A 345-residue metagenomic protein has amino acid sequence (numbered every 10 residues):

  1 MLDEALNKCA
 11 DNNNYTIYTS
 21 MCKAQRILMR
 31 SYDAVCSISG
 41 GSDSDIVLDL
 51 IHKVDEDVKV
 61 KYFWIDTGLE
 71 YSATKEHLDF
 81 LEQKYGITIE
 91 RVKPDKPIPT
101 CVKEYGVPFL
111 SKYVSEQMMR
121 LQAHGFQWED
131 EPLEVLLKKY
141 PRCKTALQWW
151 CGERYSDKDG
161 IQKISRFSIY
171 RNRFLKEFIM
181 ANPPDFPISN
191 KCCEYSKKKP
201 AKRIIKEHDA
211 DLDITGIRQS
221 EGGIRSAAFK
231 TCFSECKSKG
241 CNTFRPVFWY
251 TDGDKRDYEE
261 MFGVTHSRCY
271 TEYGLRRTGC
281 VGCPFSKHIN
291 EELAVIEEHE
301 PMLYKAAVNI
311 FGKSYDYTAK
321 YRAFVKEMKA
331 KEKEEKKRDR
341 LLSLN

Functional and structural regions predicted by a protein language model:
M1-D254, E259-M261: ATP-dependent adenylation/nucleotidyltransferase module used to activate substrates
L2-E4, D33-C36, K239-G240, D252-N345: ATP/NTP-dependent adenylation/nucleotidyl-transfer catalytic domains that generate, transfer, or process NMP-activated
